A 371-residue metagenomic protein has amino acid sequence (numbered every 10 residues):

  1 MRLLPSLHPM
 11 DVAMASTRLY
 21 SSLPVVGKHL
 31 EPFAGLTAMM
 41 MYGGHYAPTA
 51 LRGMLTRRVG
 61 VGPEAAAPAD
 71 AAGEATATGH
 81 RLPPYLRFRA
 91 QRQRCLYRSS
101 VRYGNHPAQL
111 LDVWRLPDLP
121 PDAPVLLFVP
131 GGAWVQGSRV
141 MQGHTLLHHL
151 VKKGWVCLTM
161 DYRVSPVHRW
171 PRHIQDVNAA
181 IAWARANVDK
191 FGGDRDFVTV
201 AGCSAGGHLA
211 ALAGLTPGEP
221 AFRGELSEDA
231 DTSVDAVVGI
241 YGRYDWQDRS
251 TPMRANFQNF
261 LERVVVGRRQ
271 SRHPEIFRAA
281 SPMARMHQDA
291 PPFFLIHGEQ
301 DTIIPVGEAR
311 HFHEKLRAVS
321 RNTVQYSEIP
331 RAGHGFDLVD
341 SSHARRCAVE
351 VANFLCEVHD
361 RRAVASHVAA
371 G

Functional and structural regions predicted by a protein language model:
M1-G371: Alpha/beta-hydrolase superfamily serine-hydrolase fold, recognizing
